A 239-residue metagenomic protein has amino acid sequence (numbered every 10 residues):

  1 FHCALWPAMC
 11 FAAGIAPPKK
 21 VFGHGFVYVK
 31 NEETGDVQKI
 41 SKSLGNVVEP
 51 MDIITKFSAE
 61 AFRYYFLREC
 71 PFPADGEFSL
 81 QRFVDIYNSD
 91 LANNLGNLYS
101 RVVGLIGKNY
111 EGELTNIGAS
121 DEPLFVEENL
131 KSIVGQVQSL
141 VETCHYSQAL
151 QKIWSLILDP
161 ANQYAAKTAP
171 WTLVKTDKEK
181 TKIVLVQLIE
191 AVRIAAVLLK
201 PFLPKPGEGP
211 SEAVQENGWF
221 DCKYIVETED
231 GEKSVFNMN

Functional and structural regions predicted by a protein language model:
F1, K42, I53-T55, F83-N94 (+3 more regions): Secondary-structure capping and boundary motifs in well-ordered enzyme cores
C3-A13: Short active-site loop/helix that positions an aromatic residue
A13-K20: NTP-dependent nucleotidyl-transfer catalytic core
K20-G23, S211-A213: Beta-strand segments within the central parallel beta-sheet cores of soluble alpha/beta enzyme folds
G25-A119, N217-F220, V226-E227, G231-K233: Catalytic adenosine-cofactor/nucleotide-binding cores of aminoacyl-tRNA synthetases and other
D75-L80, K131-S139: Short, charged/polar, low-complexity loop and linker segments that flank or interrupt alpha-helical bundles
Y99-V137, L158-D177, T181: Conserved, charged catalytic cores of large soluble enzymes
S139, C144, S155, D159-N239: Basic, alpha-helical terminal appendages of large translation-related enzymes
